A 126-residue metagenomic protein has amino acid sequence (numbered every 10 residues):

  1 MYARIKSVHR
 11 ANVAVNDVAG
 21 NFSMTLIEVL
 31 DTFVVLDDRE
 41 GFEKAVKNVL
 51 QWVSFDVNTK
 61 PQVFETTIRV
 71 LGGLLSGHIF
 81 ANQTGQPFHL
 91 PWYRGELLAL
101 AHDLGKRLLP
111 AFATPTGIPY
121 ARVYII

Functional and structural regions predicted by a protein language model:
M1-I126: Glycan-recognition and catalytic cores of secretory/periplasmic carbohydrate-active enzymes
